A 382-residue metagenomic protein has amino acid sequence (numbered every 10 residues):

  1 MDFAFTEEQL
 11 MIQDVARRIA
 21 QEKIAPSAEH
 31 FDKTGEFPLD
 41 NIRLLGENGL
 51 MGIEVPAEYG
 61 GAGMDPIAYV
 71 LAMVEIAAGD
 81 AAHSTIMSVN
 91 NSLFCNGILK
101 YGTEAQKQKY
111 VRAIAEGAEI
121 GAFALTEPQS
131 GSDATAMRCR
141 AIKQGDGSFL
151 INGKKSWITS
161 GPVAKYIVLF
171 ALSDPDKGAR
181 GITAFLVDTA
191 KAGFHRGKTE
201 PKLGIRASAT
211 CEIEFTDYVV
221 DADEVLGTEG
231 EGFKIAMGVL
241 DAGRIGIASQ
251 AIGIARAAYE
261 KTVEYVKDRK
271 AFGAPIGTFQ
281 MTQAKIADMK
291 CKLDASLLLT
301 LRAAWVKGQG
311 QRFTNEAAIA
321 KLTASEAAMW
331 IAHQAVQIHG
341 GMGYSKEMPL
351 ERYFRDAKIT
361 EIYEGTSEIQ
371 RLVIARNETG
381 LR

Functional and structural regions predicted by a protein language model:
M1-V89, Y101-Q106, A113-A118, D133 (+4 more regions): Alpha-helical interface subdomain recognition
G49, M73-A77, A171, V187-A192 (+1 more regions): Short Ser/Thr-interspersed hydrophobic loop/turn segments at strand-loop and sheet-helix junctions that line or gate
C95-Y101, F123-A124, T135, D176: Flexible, glycine-rich active-site loops centered on histidine and acidic residues that chelate a metal or position
I114, Q129-S132, W157-S160, D174-D176 (+1 more regions): Short Gly/Pro-enriched turn/cap motifs at secondary-structure boundaries
G117-L125: A short, Trp-centered hydrophobic/proline-enriched beta-strand micro-motif
A136-M137, A190-D221: Flexible, small-/acidic-enriched active-site or ligand-binding loops
C139-I142: A structural signal for short hydrophobic beta-strand segments in well-ordered beta-sheet cores
S148, N152-R196: A short core secondary-structure module
